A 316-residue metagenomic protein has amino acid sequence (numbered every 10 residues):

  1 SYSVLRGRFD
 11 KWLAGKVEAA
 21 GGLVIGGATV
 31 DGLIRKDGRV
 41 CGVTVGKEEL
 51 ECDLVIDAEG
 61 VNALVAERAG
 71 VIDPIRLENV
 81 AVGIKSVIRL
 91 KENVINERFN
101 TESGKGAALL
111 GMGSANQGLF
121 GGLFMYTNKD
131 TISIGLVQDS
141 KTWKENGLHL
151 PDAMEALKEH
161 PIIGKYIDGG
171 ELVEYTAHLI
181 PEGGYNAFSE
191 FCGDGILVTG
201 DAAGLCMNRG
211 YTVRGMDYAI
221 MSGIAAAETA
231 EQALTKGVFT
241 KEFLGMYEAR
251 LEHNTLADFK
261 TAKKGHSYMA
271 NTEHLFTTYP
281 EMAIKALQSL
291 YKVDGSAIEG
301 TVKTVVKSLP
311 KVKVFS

Functional and structural regions predicted by a protein language model:
S1-Y2: Active-site-adjacent segment of FAD-dependent monooxygenases/related oxidoreductases
R6, D10, A58, M216-I224: Short alpha-helical patches at coil-to-helix transitions and adjacent helical residues in well-structured domains
G7, W12-K165, L205: Predominantly flavin-linked oxidoreductase catalytic cores and closely associated redox partners
I72-D73, N128, I134-K141, G210-D217 (+2 more regions): Short secondary-structure transition/capping segments
R98-N100, D168-G170, K260-H266: Short coil/turn segments at secondary-structure boundaries
A115-L119, K129, T142-I224, T235-K241 (+2 more regions): FAD/FMN-dependent oxidoreductases across multiple families
A226-A230: Extended, hydrophobic alpha-helical segments in both membrane/secreted and soluble proteins
E231-S316: C-terminal helical "tail/cap" subdomain of flavin- and related membrane-associated enzymes
